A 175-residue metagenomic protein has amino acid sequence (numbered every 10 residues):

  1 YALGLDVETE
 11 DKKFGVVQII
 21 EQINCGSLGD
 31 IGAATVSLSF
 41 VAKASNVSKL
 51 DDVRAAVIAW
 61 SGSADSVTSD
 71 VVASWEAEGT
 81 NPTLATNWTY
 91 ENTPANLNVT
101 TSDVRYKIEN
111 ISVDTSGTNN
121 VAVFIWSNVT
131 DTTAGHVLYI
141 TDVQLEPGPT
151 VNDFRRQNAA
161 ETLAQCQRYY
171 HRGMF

Functional and structural regions predicted by a protein language model:
Y1-F175: Extracellular and organelle-lumenal recognition/adhesion modules and their flexible linkers in secreted
